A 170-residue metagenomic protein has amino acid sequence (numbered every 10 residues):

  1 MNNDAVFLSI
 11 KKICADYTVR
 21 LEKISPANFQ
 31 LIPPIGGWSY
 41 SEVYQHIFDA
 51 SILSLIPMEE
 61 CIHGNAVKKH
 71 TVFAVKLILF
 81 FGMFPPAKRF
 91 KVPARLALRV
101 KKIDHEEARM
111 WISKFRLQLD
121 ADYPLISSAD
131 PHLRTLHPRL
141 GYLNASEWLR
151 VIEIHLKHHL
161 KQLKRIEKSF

Functional and structural regions predicted by a protein language model:
M1-A5, I56-I112, F170: Short, helix-capping/interhelical loops that line the mouth of catalytic, cofactor-, or ligand-binding pockets
N3, I10-Y17, L21-D49: Long, hydrophobic N-terminal alpha-helical segment
L8-K11, A15, Q45-I52, M110-S113 (+3 more regions): Generic structural signal for well-ordered, non-transmembrane alpha-helical segments in soluble/cytosolic regions
V19-N28, A87-R95, S128-R134: Short alpha-helical hairpin
L31-F80, L125, D130-F170: Short, contiguous alpha-helical
K102, E106-S113, L143-S146, R150-E153: Short, well-ordered coil↔helix boundary/capping segments
I112-P131: Active-site oxyanion/phosphate-handling segment shared across diverse enzymes
